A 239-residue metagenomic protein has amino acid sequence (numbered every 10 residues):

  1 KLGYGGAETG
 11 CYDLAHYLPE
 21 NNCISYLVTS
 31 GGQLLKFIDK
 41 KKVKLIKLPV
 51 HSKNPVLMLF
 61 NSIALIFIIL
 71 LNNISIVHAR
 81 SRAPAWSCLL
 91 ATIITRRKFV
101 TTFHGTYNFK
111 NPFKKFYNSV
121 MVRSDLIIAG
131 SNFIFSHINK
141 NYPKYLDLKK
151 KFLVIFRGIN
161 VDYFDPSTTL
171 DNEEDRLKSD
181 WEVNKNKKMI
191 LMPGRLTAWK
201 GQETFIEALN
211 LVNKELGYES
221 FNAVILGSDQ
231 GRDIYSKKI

Functional and structural regions predicted by a protein language model:
K1-G3, P193-T197, V212, S228-G231: Short donor-sugar binding/catalytic loops of nucleotide-sugar-dependent glycosyltransferases, especially enzymes
K1-G5, G10-V56, N139, K144-K151 (+1 more regions): N-terminal strand-loop element at the rim of the active site of nucleotide-sugar-dependent glycosyltransferases
E8-D13, K188, M192, T197-K214: A conserved mid-protein helix/loop that constitutes part of the nucleotide-sugar donor-binding site
L27-Q33, I159, P193, N222-K237: Glycosyltransferase donor-sugar binding loop
V56-N61, K98-V100, G105-S124, S136-K144 (+1 more regions): Nucleotide-sugar donor phosphate/pyrophosphate-binding loop at the beta->alpha transition of glycosyltransferases
A79-A85, F103: Short His-centered aromatic/hydrophobic patch
S124-V154, I159-D165: A short, active-site helix/loop in glycosyltransferases that binds the activated sugar's phosphate group
D165-V183, I239: A short helix/loop element that forms part of the nucleotide-sugar donor recognition site in Leloir-type
